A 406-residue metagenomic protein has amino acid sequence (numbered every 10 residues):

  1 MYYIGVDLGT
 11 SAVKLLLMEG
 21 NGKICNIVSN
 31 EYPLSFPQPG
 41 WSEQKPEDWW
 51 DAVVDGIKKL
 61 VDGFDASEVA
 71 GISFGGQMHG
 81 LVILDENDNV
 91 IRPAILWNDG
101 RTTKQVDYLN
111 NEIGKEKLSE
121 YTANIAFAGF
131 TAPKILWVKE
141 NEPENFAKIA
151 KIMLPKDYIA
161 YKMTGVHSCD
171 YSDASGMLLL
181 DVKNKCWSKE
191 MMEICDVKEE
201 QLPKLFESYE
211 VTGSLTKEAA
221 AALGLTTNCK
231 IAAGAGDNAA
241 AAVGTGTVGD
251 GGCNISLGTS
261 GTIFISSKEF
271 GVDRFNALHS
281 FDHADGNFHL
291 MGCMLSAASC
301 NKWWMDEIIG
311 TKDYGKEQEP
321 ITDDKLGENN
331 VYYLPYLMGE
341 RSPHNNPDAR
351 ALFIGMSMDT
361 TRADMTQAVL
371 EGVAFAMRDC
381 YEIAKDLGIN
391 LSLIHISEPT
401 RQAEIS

Functional and structural regions predicted by a protein language model:
M1-R92, E120, K148, A220-A221 (+1 more regions): N-terminal glycine/serine-rich phosphate-binding loop of ATP-dependent small-molecule kinases, especially carbohydrate
I4-G5, T103, N110-I125, L136-S168 (+5 more regions): Active-site core segments that coordinate phosphate-bearing ligands/cofactors across diverse enzyme families
A12, G258, I396: Conserved adenylation A10 loop of the ANL superfamily
G22, K45, I72, D99 (+3 more regions): Residue-level signal for inorganic ion chemistry
W41, W49-W50, W97, W137 (+2 more regions): Signature tryptophan residues that serve as conserved aromatic anchors
K58-W97, I125-T131, A160-D181, K204-E207 (+1 more regions): Short beta-strand-loop/turn "lid" adjacent to the catalytic site in phosphate-handling enzymes
E68-G76, K151, K204, G388-S397: Short glycine-rich phosphate-binding loop at a beta-alpha junction
